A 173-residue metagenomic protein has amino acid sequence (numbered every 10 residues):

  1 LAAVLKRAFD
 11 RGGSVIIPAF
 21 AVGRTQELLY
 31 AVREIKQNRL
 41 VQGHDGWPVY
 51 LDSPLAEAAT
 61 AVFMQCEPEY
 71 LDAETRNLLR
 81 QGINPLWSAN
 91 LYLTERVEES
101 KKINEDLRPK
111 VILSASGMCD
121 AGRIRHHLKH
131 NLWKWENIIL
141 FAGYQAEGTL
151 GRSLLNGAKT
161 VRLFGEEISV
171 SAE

Functional and structural regions predicted by a protein language model:
L1-E173: Acidic/His-rich, metal-assisted hydrolase cores and their charged scaffolds
